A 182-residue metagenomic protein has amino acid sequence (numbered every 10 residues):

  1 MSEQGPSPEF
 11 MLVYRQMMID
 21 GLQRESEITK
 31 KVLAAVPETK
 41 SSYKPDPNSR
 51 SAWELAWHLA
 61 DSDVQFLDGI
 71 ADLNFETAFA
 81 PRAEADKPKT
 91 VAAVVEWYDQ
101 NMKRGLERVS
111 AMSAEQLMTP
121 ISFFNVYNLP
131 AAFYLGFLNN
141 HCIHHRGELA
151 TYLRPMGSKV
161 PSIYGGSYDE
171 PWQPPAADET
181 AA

Functional and structural regions predicted by a protein language model:
S2-G5, I19-L33, K40-R82, S122-A182: Short, contiguous alpha-helical
Q4-G5, E9-L12: A short, surface-exposed helix-loop junction/capping segment
F10, G21-E25, W97, N101: Soluble or luminal CAZymes and related metallo-dependent hydrolases
L12-I19, P88-V95, L135, N139: Active-site rim elements
V36-T39, S110-M112: Short, solvent-exposed, charged loop/turn and helix-capping segments that join or cap alpha-helices on peripheral
D68-G69, L73-M112: Helix-adjacent hinge/juxtasegments
S110-N125: Acidic catalytic patch
